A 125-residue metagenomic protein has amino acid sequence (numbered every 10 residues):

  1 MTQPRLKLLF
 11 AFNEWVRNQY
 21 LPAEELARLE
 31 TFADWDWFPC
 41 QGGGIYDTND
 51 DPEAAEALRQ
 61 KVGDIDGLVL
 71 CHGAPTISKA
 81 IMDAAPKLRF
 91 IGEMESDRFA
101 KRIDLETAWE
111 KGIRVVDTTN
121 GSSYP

Functional and structural regions predicted by a protein language model:
M1-D66: N-terminal glycine-/charge-rich "phosphate-binding" loop or analogous flexible N-terminal tail
G63-P125: Phosphate/diphosphate ligand-binding glycine-rich loop within oxidoreductases
